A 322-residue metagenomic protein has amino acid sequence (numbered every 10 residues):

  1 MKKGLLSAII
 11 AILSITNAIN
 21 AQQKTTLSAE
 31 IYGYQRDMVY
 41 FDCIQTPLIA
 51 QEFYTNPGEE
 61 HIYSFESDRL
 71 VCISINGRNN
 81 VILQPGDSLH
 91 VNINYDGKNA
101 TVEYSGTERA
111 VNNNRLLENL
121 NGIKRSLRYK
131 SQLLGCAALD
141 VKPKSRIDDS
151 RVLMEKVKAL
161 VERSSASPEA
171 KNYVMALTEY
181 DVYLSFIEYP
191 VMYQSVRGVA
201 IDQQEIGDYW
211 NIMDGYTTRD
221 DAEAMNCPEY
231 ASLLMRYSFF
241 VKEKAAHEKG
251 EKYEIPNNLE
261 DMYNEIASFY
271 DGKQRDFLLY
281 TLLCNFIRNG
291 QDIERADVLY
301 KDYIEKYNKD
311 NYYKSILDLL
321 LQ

Functional and structural regions predicted by a protein language model:
M1-T26: Bacterial Sec-dependent N-terminal signal peptides
G4-L5, V71, S238: Small/flexible residues
Q22-P168: A non-transmembrane, solvent-exposed segment enriched in polar/low-complexity residues
A100-Q322: Oxidative protein folding and maturation machinery
